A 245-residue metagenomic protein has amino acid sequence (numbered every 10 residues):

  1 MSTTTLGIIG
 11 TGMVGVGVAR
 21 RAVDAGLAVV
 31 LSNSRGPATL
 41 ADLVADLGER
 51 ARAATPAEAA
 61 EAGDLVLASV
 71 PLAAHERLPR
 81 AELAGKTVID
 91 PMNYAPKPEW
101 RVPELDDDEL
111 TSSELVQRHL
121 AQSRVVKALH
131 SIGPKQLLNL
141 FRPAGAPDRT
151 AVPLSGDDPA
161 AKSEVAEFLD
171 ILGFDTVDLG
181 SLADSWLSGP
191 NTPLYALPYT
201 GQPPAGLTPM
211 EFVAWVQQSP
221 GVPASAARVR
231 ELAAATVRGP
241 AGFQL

Functional and structural regions predicted by a protein language model:
M1-D46: NAD(P)+-binding Rossmann beta1-loop-alpha1 motif at the extreme N-terminus of oxidoreductases
T3, A62, G85, Q122-V125: A glycine-biased structural micro-motif
G17, R21, H119, F168: Rossmann-fold NAD(P)-dependent oxidoreductase module
G48-W100: Rossmann-like NAD(P)-binding element
A53, R124-A128, V177-L179: General beta-strand structural signal in soluble alpha/beta enzymes
R80-G85, L120-A121, A144-A146: Short, conserved loop/helix-junction motifs that constitute active-site signature segments in enzyme catalytic cores
M92-R142: Rossmann-fold NAD(P)-binding glycine/threonine-rich loop
P147-L245: Active-site-lining helix/loop region of Rossmann-like oxidoreductase modules
